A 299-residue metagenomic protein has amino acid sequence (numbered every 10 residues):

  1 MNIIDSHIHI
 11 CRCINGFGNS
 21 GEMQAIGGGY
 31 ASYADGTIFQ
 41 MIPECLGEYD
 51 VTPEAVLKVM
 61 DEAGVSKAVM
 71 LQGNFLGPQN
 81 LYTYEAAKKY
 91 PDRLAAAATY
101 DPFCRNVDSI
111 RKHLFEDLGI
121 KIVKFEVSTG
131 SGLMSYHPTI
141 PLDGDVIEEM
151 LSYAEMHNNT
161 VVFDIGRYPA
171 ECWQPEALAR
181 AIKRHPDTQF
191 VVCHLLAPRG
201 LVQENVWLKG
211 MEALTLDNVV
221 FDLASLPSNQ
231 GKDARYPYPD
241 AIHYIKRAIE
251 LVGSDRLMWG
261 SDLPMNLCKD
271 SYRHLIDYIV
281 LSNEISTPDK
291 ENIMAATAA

Functional and structural regions predicted by a protein language model:
M1-S6, N15-G18, E22-E62, S66-K67 (+2 more regions): Mid-to-C-terminal alpha-helical segments outside catalytic/metal-binding sites
H7, M60, A68, T83 (+8 more regions): Divalent metal-coordination and catalytic microenvironments
H7-C13, D164, H194: Histidine-centered divalent metal-coordination motifs
R12-N15, G77-N80, S131-M134, P169-E171 (+3 more regions): Short catalytic/ligand-binding loop motif for oxyanion handling, primarily in non-cytosolic enzymes, centered on
Y49-K58, C104-F115, V206: Short, acidic/polar
S66-K67, F75-P169, W173, D222-L226: Active-site gating/metal-coordination segments in enzymes
T83-K88, R93, E176-Q189, R273-N283: Short, electropositive alpha-helical surface patch
T139-M258: Catalytic pocket-lining loop regions of alpha/beta-barrel enzymes, especially the amidohydrolase/enolase/GH5 lineages
